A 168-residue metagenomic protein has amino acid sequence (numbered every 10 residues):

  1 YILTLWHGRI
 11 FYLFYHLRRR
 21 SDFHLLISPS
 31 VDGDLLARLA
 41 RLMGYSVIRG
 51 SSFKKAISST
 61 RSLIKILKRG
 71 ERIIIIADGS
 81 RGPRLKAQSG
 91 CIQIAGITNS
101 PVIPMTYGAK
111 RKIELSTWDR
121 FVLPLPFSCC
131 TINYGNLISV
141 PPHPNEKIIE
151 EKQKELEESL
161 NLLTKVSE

Functional and structural regions predicted by a protein language model:
Y1-S21, F127, Q153-E168: Membrane-anchoring hydrophobic helices of lipid-metabolizing enzymes
I2, D22, R72-I74, I103: Residue-level preference for the first positions of well-ordered beta-strands
I2-K54, T98, E114: Catalytic core of membrane glycerolipid acyltransferases/transacylases, capturing the structured, soluble-facing
D32, L42-I48, I57-S58, I66 (+3 more regions): N-terminal targeting/anchoring "stem" of glycan-biosynthesis enzymes
D32-D34, A56, R81-R84, A109-I113: Short gly/pro/ser/thr-enriched loop/turn and capping motifs at secondary-structure boundaries
G50, I76, P104-Y107: Generic beta-sheet signal
S62-I94, T98: Catalytic-site beta-strand/loop segments enriched in glycine and acidic/polar residues
K86-N145: A cross-family acyltransferase "interaction/gating" segment
